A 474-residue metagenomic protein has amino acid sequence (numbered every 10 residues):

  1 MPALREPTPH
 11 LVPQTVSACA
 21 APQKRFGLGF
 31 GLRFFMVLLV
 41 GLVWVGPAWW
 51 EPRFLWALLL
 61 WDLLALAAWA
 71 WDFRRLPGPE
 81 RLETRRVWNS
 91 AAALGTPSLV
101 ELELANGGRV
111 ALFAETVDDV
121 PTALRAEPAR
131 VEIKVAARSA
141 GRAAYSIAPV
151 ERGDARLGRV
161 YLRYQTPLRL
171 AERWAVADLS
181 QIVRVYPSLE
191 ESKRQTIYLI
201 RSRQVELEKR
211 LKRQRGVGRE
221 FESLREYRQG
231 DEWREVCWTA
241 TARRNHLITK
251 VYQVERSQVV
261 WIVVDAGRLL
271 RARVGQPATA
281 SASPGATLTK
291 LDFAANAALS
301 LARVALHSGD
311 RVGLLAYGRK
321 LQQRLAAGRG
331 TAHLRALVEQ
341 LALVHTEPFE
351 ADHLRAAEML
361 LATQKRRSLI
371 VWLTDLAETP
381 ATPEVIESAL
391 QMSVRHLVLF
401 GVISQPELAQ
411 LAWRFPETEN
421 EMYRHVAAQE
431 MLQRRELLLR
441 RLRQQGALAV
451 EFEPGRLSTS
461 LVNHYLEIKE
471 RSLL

Functional and structural regions predicted by a protein language model:
P2-R85: Extracellular/lumenal glycan-associated context and N-glycosylation machinery
G27-R33, A48, W56-L58, A381 (+2 more regions): C-terminal signal-anchor/stop-transfer transmembrane helix together with its immediate cytosolic, Lys/Arg-enriched
L63-A332, R367-T374, P380-P383, E387-Q391: An amphipathic, basic-hydrophobic helix/alpha-beta surface used to engage anionic, phosphate-rich ligands or surfaces
K320, I403-L408: Short beta-alpha junction loops
Q323-D352: Short, charged loop segments at secondary-structure junctions
L334-E339, E407-L438: Acidic, Ser/Thr-rich peripheral helices and adjacent loops at domain boundaries
A351-S404, E451, R471: Exposed acidic/Ser/Thr-rich ligand/metal-binding surfaces
R414-E417, Q429-L474: Long, C-terminal catalytic modules of enzymes
